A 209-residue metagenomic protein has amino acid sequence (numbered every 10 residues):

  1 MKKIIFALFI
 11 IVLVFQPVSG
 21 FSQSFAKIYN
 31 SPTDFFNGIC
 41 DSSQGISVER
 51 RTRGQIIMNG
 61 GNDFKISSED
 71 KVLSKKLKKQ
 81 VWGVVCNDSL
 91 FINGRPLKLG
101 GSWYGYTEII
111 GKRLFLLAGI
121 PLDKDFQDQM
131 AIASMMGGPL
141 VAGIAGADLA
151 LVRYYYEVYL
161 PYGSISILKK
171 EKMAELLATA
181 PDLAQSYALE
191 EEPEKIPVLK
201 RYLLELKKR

Functional and structural regions predicted by a protein language model:
M1-A26: Bacterial Sec-dependent N-terminal signal peptides
S22-K27, R201, E205: Generic hydrophobic/packing signal
S24-L183: Aromatic-patch recognition
A174-R209: C-terminal partner/receptor-binding element of secreted or periplasmic proteins
